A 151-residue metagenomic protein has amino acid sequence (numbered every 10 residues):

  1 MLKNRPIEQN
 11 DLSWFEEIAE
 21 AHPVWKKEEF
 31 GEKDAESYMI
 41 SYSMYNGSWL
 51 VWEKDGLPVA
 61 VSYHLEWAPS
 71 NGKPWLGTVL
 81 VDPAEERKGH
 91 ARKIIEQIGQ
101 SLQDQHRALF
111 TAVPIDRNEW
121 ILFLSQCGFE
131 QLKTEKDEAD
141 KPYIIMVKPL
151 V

Functional and structural regions predicted by a protein language model:
L2, P6-K73, G77, D82-A84 (+3 more regions): Acetyl-CoA-dependent GNAT
G47, D140-M146: Short hydrophobic/aromatic beta-strand or adjacent loop that forms the aromatic wall/cage of a ligand/substrate-binding
D82-A84, K88, D116: Active-site acidic-Proline motif in GNAT/NAT acetyltransferases
R92: Residues forming the Rossmann-fold NAD(P)(H) cofactor-binding site
L102-P114: Conserved GNAT acetyl-CoA-binding A-motif
T111-I121, D137-A139: Conserved beta-strand-loop-alpha-helix junction that forms the acyl-donor binding cleft
S125-E135: Conserved acetyl-CoA-binding loop of GNAT-fold acetyltransferases
